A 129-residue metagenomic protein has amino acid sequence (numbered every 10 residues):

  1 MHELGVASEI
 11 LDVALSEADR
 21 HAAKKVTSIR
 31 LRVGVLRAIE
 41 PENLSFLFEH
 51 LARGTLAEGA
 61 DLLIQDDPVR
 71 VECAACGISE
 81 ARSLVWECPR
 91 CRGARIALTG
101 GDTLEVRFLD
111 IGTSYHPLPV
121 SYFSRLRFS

Functional and structural regions predicted by a protein language model:
M1-E58, L63: Long, charged N-terminal interaction/targeting segments
H2, L104-S129: Long, charge-rich boundary regions
S16-H21, R90-A97: Short aromatic-glycine motifs in intrinsically disordered, low-complexity regions
E58-I64, E72-S79: Short, intrinsically disordered, charge-biased short linear motifs at domain edges
D66-R70, L84, D102: Short metal-coordination and nucleic-acid-contact micro-motifs, chiefly zinc-binding Cys/His arrays
C73-A74, C88-C91: Short cysteine-rich clusters marking metal-coordination/redox-active sites
S79-A81, I96-A97: Short functional micro-motifs and their immediate structural scaffolds
